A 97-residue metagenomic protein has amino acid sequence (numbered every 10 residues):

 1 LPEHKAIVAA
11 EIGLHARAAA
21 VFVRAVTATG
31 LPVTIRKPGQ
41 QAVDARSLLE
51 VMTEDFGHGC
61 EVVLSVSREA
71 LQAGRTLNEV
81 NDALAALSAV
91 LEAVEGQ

Functional and structural regions predicted by a protein language model:
L1-A10: Short amphipathic
A9-F56, L64: Compact, glycine-rich, soluble single-domain proteins
G57-Q97: C-terminal structural segments of small proteins and small subunits
